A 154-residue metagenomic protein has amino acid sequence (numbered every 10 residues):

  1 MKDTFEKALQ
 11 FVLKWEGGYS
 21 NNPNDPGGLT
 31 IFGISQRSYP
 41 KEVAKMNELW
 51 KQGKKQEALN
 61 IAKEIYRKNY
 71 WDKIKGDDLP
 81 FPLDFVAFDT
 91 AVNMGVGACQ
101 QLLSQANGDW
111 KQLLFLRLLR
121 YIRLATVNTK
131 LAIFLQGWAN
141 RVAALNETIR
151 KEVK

Functional and structural regions predicted by a protein language model:
M1-K154: Cell-wall polysaccharide-cleaving catalytic domain and substrate-binding groove, primarily in peptidoglycan/chitin
